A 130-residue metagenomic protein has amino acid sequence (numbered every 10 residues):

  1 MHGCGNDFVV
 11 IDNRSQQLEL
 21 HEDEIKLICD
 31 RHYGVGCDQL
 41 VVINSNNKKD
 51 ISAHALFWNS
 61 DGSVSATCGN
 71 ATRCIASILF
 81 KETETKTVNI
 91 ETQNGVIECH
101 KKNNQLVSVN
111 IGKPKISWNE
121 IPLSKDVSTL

Functional and structural regions predicted by a protein language model:
M1-N103: A glycine-rich beta-to-alpha transition motif near the start of alpha/beta enzyme domains, typified by
E84, E91-L130: ATP-dependent small-molecule kinase catalytic core of the GHMP/sugar-kinase superfamily and closely related
